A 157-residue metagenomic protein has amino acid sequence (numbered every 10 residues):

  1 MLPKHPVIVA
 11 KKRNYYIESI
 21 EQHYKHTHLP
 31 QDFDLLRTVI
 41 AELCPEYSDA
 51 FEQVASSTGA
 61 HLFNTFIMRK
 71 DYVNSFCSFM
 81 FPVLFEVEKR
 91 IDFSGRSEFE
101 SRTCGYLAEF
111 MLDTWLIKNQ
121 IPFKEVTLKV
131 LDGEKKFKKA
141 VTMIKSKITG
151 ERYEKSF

Functional and structural regions predicted by a protein language model:
M1-F157: ER/Golgi luminal nucleotide-sugar-dependent glycosyltransferases, focusing on the catalytic module
